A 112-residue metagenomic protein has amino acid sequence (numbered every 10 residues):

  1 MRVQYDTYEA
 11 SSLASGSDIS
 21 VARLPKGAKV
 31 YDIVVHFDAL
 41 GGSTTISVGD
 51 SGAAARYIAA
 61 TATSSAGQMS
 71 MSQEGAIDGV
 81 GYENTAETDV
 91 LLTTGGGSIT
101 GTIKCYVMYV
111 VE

Functional and structural regions predicted by a protein language model:
M1-E112: Surface-exposed, low-hydrophobicity beta-strand/loop segments enriched in small/polar/acidic residues
